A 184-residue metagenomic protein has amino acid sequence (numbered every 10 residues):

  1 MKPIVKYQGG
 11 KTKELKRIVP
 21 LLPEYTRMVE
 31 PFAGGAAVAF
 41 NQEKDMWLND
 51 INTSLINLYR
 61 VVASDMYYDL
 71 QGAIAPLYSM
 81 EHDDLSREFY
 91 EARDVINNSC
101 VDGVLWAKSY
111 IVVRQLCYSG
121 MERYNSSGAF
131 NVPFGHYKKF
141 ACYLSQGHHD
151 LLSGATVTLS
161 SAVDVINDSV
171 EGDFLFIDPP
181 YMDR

Functional and structural regions predicted by a protein language model:
M1-K13, L21, M66-R184: SAM-dependent nucleic-acid methyltransferase catalytic core
G10, L21-M80: Conserved S-adenosyl-L-methionine
